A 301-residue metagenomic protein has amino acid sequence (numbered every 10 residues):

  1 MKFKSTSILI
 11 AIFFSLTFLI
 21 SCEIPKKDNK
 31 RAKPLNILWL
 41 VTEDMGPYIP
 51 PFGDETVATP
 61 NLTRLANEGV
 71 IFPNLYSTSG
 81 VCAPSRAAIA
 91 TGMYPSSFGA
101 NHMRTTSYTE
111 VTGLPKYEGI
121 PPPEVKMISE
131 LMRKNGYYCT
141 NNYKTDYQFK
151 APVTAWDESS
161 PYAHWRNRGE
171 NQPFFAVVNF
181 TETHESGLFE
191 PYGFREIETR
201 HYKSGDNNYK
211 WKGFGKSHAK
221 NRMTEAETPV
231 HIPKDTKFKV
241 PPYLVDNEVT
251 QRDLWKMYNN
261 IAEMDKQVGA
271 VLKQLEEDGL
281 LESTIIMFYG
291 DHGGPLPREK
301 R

Functional and structural regions predicted by a protein language model:
M1-I10: Bacterial N-terminal signal peptides that target proteins for export
I20-S21: C-terminal motif of bacterial Sec signal peptides marking the signal peptidase cleavage site
D28-L35, P47-V57, N167-R301: Active-site-proximal cap/lid insertion segments
W39-V41, G46-E124, Y137: Active-site segment of extracytoplasmic enzymes that catalyze sulfate/phosphate-ester chemistry
V41-T42, N142, Y289: Generic enzyme active-site microenvironment
Y48-G53, S77, P84-R86, G99-M103 (+4 more regions): Short, solvent-exposed loop/turn and secondary-structure capping segments
L65, S129-M132, L275: Hydrophobic alpha-helical packing residues
A87-G187: Catalytic-site neighborhoods of secreted/periplasmic enzymes that process anionic sulfate/phosphate groups
